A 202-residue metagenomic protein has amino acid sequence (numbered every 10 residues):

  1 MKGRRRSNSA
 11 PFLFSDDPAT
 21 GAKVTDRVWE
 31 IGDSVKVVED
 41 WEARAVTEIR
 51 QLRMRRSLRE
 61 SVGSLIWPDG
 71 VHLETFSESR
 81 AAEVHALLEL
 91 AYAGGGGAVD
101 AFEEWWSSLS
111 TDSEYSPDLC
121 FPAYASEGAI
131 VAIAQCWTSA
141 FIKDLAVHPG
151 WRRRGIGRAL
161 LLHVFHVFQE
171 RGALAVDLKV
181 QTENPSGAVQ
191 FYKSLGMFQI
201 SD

Functional and structural regions predicted by a protein language model:
M1-G70, D202: Acyl-donor-binding surface of acyltransferase catalytic domains
P11, V24-I31, F168-Q181: Conserved GNAT acetyl-CoA-binding A-motif
P11, W137-R153, R158: Conserved acetyl-CoA binding element of GNAT-fold acetyltransferases
E30, H72-A86: A short beta-loop-alpha structural element at the N-terminal edge of CoA-dependent acyl/N-acetyltransferase catalytic
D40-W41, A188-K193, M197: Conserved active-site tyrosine of GNAT-family acetyltransferases
G96-L145: A conserved beta-strand-loop-helix scaffold within acyl/acetyltransferase catalytic domains
V147, R153-E170, Q190-S194: Conserved acetyl-CoA-binding loop-helix of GNAT-fold acetyltransferases
